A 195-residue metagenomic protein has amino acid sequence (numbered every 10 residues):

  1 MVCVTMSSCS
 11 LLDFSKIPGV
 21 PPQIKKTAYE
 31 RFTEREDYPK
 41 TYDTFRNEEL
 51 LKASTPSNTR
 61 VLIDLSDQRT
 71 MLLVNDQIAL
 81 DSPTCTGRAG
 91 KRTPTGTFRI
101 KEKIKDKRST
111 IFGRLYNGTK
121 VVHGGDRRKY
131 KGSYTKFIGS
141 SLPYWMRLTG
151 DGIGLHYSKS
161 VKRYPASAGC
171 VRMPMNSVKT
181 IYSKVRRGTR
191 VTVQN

Functional and structural regions predicted by a protein language model:
M1-V2: Sec-dependent N-terminal signal peptides
T5-N195: N-terminal pre-domains immediately preceding structured catalytic cores
